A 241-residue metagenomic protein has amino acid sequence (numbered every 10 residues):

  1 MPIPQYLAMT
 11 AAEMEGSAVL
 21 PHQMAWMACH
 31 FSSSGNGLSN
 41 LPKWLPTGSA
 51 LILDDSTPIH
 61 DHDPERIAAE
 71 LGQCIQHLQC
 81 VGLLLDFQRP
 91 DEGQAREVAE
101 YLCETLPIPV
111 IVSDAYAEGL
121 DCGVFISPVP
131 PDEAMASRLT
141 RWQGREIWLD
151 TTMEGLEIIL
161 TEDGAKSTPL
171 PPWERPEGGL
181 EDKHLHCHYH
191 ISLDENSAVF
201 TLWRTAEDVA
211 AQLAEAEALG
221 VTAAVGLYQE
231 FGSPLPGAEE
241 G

Functional and structural regions predicted by a protein language model:
M1-P128, W148-L149: Chitinase-like catalytic core of GlcNAc-active glycosidases
G35-G37, H60-H62, D91-R96, A134 (+2 more regions): Extracytoplasmic/secreted cell-surface and envelope-processing proteins
R66-I67, Q94, P130-A134, T201-D208: Soluble or luminal CAZymes and related metallo-dependent hydrolases
H77-C80, L102-P107, R138-R145, A211-A223: A structural motif corresponding to the C-terminal end of an alpha-helix and its immediate exit/capping segment
A115, E154, Q229: An acidic- and aromatic-residue-enriched active-site/binding cleft used to recognize and process polar
E118, V124-Q143: Acidic, serine/threonine- and glycine-rich low-complexity intrinsically disordered segments that serve as flexible
G144-A211: Glycan-binding loop/region signatures in secreted carbohydrate-active enzymes
G220-G241: Acidic/aromatic/glycine-rich contiguous surface patches that form carbohydrate-binding/processing clefts and analogous
